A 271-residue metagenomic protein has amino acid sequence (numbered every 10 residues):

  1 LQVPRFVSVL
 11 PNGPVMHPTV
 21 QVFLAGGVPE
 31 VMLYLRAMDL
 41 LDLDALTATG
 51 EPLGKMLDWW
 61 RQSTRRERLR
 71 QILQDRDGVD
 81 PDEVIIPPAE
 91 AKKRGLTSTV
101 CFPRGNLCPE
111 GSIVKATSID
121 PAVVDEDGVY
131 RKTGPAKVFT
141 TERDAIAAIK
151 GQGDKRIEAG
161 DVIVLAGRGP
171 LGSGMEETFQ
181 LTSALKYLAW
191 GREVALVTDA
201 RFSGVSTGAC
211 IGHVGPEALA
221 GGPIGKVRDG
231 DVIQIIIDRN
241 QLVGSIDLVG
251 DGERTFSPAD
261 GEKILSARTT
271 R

Functional and structural regions predicted by a protein language model:
L1-E193, V197-A218, G222-R271: Catalytic or ion-coupling anion/metal-binding cores of large enzyme and transporter domains
